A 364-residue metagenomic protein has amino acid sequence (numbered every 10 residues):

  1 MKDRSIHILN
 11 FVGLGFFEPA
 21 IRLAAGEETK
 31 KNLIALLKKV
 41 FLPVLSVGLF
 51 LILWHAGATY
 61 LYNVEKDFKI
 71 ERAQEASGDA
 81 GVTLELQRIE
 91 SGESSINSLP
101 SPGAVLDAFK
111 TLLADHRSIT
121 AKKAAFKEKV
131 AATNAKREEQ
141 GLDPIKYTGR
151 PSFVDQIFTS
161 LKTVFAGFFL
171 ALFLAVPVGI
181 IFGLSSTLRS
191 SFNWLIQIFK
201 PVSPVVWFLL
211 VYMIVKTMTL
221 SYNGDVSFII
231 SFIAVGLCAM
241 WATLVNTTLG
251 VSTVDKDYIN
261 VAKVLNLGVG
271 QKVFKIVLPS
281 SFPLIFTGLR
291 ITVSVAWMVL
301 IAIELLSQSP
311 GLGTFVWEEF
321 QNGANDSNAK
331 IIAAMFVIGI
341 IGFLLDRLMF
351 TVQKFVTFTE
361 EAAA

Functional and structural regions predicted by a protein language model:
E28-D67: N-terminal signal-anchor/first transmembrane alpha helix
I34, K38, V154-A166, R189 (+6 more regions): Alpha-helical membrane-interface segments at transmembrane helix boundaries
N63-F168: Periplasmic/extracellular loop-to-transmembrane helix junction in inner-membrane transport proteins
A166-I196: Transmembrane-helix boundary motif in ABC transporter permease subunits
G183, N193, Q197-M240, G250: Generic hydrophobic transmembrane alpha-helix motif, especially the helices
S252-K263, G270-K275: Intracellular coupling helices
V269-I303, A333: Transmembrane alpha-helices
I332-A364: C-terminal transmembrane helix and the adjacent membrane-cytosol boundary/short C-terminal tail of inner/organellar
